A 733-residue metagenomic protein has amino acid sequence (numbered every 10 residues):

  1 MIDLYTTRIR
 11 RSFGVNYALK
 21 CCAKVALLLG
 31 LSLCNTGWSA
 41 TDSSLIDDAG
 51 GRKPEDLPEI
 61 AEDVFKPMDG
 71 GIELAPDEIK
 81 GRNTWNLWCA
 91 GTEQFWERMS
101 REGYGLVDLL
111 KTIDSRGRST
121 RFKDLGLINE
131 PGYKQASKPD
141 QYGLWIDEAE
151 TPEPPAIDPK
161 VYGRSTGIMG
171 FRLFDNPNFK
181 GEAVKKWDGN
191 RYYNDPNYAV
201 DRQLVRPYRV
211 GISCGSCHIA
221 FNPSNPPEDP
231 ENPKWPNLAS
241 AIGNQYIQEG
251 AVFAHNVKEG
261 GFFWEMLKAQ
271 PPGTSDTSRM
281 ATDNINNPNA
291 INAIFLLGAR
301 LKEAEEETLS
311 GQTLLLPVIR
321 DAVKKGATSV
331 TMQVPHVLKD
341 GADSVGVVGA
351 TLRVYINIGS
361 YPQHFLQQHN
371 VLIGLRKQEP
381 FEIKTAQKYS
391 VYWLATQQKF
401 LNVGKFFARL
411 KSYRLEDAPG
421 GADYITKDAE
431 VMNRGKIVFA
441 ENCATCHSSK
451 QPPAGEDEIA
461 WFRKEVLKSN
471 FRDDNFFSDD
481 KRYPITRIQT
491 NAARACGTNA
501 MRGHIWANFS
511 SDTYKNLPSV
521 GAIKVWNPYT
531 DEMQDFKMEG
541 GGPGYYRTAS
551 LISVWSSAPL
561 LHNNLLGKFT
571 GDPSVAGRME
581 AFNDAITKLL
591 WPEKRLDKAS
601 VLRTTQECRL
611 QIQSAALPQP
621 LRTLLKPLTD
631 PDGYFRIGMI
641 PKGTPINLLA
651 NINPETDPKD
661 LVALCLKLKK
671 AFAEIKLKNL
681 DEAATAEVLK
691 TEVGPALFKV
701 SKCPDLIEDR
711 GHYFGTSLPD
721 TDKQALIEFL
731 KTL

Functional and structural regions predicted by a protein language model:
M1-L19: N-terminal secretory signal peptides that target proteins for export/translocation
C21, N35-L733: Periplasmic c-type cytochrome electron-transfer domains
C22-C34: Bacterial N-terminal signal peptides
